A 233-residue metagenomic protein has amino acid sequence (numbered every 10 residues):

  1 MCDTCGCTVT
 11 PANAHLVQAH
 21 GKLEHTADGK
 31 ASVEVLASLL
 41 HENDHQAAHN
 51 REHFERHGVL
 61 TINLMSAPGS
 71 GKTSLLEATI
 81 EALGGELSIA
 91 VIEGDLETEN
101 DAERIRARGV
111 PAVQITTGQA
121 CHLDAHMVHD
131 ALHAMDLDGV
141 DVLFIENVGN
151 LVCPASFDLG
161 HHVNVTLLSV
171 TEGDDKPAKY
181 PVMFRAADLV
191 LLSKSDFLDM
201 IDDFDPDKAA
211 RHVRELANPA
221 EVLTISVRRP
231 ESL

Functional and structural regions predicted by a protein language model:
M1-S38: Charged, amphipathic alpha-helical linker segments immediately N-terminal to NTP-binding catalytic cores
C5, N63, D95, E146 (+2 more regions): Residue-level signature of catalytic and energy-coupling elements of molecular machines, predominantly ATP/GTP-dependent
L23-E52, R56-I62, S70, T79-H162 (+3 more regions): Nucleotide-state-sensitive switch-loop elements of NTP-binding domains
S66: The Walker A (P-loop) glycine that initiates the GxxxxGKT/S ATP-binding motif of P-loop NTPases
L75: Hydrophobic positions on the alpha1 helix immediately C-terminal to the Walker A/P-loop
T98-A102, K176-Y180, D205-H212: Short, glycine/polar-rich helix-capping loops at beta-to-alpha or helix-loop-helix junctions that flank or form
V163, D188-L189: Well-ordered beta-strand positions
F197-L233: Canonical P-loop GTPase G-domain recognition
